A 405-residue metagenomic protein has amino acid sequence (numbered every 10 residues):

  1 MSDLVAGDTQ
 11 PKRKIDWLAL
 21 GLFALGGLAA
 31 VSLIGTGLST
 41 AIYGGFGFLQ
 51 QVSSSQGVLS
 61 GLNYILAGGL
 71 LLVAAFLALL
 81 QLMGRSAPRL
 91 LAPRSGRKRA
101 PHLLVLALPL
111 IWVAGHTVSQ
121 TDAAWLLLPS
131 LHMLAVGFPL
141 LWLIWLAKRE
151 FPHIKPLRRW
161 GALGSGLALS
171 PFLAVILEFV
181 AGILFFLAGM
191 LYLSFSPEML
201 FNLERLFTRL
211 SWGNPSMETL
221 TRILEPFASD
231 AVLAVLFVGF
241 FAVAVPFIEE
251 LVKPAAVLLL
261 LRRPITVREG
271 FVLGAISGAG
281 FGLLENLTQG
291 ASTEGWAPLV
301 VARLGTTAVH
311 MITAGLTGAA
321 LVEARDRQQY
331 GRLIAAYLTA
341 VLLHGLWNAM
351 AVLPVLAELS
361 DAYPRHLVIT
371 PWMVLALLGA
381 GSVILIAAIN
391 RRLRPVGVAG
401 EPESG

Functional and structural regions predicted by a protein language model:
M1-G405: Hydrophobic alpha-helical segments at protein termini of multi-pass membrane proteins
